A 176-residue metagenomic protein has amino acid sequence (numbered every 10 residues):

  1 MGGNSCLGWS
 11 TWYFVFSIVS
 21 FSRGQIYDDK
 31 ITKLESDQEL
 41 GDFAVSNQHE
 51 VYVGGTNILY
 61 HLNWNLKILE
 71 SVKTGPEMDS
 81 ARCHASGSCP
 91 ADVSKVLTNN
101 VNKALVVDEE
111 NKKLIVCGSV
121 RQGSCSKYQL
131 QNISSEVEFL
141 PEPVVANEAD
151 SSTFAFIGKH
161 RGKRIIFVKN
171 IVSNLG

Functional and structural regions predicted by a protein language model:
M1-F16, R23: Classical eukaryotic N-terminal signal peptides for Sec-dependent ER targeting/secretion, especially the positively
G2, F21, Q25, K33-E50 (+4 more regions): Structural signature of eukaryotic scaffold interfaces centered on beta-propeller domains
I31-K33, L66: A sequence-level/structural motif corresponding to short, flexible coil/turn segments enriched in small polar residues
F43, Y60-L62, S71-V72: Elongated alpha-helical scaffolds that mediate protein-protein interactions in large eukaryotic proteins, primarily
V53: Mobile, glycine-rich extracellular loop/lid and propeptide segments that shape or gate substrate/ligand access
T56-K67, K113, Q122-Q131, S173-G176: Structural motif
N63, N132-E142: Extracellular/secretory-pathway, disulfide-rich ectodomains
L69-H84, E136-L140: Beta-propeller fold detector
